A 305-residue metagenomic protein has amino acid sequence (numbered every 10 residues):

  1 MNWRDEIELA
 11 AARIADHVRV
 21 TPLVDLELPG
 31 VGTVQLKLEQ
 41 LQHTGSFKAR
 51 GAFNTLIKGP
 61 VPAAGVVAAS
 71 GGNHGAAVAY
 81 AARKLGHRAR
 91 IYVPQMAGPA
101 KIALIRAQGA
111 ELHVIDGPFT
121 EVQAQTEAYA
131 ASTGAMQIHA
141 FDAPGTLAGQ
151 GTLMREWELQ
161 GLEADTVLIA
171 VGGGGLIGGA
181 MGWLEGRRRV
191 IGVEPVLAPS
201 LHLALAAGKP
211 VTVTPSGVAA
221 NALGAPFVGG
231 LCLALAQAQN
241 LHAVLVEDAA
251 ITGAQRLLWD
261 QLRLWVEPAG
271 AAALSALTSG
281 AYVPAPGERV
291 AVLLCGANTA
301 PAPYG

Functional and structural regions predicted by a protein language model:
M1-G305: PLP-dependent amino-acid enzyme catalytic core
